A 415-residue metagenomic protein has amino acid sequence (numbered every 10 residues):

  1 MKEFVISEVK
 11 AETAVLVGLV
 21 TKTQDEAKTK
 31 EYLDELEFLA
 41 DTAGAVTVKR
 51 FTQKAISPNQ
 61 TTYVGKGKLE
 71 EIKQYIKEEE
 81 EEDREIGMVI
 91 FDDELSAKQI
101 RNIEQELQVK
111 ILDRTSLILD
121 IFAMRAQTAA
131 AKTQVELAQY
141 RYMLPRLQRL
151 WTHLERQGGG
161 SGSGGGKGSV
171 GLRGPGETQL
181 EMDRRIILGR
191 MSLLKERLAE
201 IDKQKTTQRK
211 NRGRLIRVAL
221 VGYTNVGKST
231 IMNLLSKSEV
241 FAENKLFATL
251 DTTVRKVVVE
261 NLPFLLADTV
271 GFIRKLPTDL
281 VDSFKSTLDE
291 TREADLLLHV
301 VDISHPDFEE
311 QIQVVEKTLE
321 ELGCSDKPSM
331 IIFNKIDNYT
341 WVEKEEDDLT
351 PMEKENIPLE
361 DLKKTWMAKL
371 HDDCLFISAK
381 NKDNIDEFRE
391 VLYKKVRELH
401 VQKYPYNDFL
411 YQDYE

Functional and structural regions predicted by a protein language model:
M1-L119: N-terminal accessory targeting/assembly segments
M1-V17, E37, Q148-V226, M232 (+2 more regions): C-terminal-of-GTPase-core extension/linker across diverse P-loop GTPases
K2, D202-K205, R209-I216, L234-L265 (+4 more regions): Switch I (effector-binding) loop of TRAFAC-class P-loop GTPase G-domains
K2-I6, K30-D34, S57-K77, D251-T252 (+2 more regions): Switch II of P-loop NTPase G domains
E8-V9, K77-R84, K256-E260, L265 (+4 more regions): Conserved catalytic network of the ASCE P-loop NTPase/AAA+ motor domain
V20-D25, A55-T62, I90, E94-A97 (+5 more regions): Conserved Switch II/interswitch segment of TRAFAC-class P-loop GTPases
T115-L119, L246-F247, K380: Short, acidic/turn-prone active-site loops that include or flank metal/cofactor- and phosphate-binding residues
L117-A138: Short alpha-helix plus adjacent loop in nuclease-associated cores
